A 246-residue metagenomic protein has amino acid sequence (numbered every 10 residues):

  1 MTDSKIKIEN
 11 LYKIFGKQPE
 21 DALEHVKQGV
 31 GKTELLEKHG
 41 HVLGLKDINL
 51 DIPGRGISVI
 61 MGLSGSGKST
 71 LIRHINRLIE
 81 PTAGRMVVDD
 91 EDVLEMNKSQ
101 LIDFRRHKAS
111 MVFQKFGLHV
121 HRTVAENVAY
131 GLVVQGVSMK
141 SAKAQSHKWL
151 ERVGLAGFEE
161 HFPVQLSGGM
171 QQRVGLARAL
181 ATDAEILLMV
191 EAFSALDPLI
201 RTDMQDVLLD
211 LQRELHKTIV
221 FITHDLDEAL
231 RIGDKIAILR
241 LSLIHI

Functional and structural regions predicted by a protein language model:
E24-E34, D89-D92, A129, V133 (+2 more regions): Conserved ABC ATPase "signature" region
L35-H39, V93-A109, V134, M139: ABC ATPase NBD coupling module
N76: Helix-to-loop junction immediately C-terminal to a conserved catalytic motif
H121-A129: Short coil-to-helix segment of the ABC ATPase nucleotide-binding domain corresponding to the Q-loop/switch region
F162-L166, M170: Conserved ABC ATPase signature
A181-E185: A short, proline-enriched helix->beta-strand linker immediately N-terminal to the Walker B motif in ABC-type P-loop
H216-I222: Conserved H-loop
I244-I246: Conserved small/polar residues in nucleotide/adenosyl-binding loops
